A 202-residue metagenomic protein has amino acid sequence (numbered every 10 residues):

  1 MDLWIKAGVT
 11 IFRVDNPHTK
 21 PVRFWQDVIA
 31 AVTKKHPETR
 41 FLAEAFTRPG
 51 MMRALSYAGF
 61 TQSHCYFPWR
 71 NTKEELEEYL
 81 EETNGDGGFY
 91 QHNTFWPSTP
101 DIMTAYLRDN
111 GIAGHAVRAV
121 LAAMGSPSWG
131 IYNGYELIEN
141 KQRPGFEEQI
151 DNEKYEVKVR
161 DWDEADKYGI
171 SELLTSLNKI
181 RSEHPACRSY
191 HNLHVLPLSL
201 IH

Functional and structural regions predicted by a protein language model:
M1-I201: Active-site and adjacent substrate-binding regions of carbohydrate-active enzymes
